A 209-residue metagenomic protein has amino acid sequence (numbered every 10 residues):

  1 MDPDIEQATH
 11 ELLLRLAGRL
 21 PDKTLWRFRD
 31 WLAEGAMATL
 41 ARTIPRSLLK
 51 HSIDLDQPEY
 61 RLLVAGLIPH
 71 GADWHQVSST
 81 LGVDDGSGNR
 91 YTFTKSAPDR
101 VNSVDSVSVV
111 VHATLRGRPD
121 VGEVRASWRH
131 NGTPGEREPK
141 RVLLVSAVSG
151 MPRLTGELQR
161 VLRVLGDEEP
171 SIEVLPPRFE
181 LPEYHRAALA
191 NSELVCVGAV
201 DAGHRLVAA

Functional and structural regions predicted by a protein language model:
M1, L13-A17, W26-A33, P45 (+1 more regions): Amphipathic alpha-helical repeat scaffolds
M1-R15, G198-A209: Actinobacteria-biased recognition of intrinsically disordered, low-complexity terminal regions
A8, L20-K23: Alpha-helix N-cap/N′ positions at the starts of helices
F28, M37-A41, Y60, Q76: Solenoid-repeat scaffolds in large eukaryotic assemblies
A33, M37-A38, T43, H51-D56: N-terminal accessory segment detector
H51-G135: Long, charge-patterned amphipathic interaction tracts in eukaryotic proteins
V124-V148, E157-L158: Extended intrinsically disordered or low-complexity segments
S146-A209: Extended, charged low-complexity segments that frequently continue into or abut oligomerization scaffolds
